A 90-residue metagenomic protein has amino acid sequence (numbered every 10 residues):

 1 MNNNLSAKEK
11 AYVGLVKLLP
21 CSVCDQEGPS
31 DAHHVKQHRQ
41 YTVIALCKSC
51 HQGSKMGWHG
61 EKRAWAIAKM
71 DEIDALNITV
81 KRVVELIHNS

Functional and structural regions predicted by a protein language model:
N3, A7, W65-S90: Short, intrinsically disordered terminal segments enriched in charged and Pro/Gly residues
S6-D31, S49: Short cysteine-rich loop/turn motifs with clustered Cys
P29-V35, K55-G60: Short Cys/His-rich "knuckle" micro-motifs
V35-I44: Short linker/helix segments within small regulatory modules
R39, M56-G57, I87: Intrinsically disordered, low-complexity segments enriched in polar/charged small residues
I44-W65: Short Cys/His-centered divalent metal-binding micro-motifs
